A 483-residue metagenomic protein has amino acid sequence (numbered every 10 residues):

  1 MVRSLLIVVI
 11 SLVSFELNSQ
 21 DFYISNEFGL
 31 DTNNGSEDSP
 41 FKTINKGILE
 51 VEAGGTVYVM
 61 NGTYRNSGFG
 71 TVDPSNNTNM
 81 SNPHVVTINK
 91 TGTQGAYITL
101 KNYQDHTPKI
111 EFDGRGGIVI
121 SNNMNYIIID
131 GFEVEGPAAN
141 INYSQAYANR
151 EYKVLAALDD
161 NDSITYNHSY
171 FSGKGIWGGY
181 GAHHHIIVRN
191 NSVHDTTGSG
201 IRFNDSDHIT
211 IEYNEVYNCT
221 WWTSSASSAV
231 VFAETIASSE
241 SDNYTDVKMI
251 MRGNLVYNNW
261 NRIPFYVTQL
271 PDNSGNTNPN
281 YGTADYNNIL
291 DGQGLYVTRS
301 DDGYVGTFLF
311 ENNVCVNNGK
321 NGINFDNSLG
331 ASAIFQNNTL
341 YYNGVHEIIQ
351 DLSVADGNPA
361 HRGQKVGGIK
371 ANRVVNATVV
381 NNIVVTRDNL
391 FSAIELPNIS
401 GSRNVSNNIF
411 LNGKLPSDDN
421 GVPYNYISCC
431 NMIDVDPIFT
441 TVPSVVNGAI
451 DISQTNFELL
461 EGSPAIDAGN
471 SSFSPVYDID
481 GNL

Functional and structural regions predicted by a protein language model:
L17-K46, N61-R65, I438, S471: Right-handed parallel beta-helix/beta-solenoid
N45, L49-A53, N66-T99, P108-G131 (+3 more regions): Extracellular beta-strand-rich solenoid/capping regions of secreted or surface-exposed proteins that bind or remodel
E52, I88-G95, D105, R115 (+26 more regions): Parallel beta-helix/beta-solenoid
M60, R65, K101-Y103, S121 (+23 more regions): Feature marks extracellular polysaccharide-active and adherence modules
S67-G70, S81-N82, G95, T307-N456: Predominantly extracellular beta-rich ligand-binding scaffolds that present long acidic/polar faces for carbohydrate
G68-F69, F112-I118, A138-A146, G173-K174 (+14 more regions): Short glycine/acidic-rich loop motifs that flank beta-strands on beta-rich extracellular proteins
T455-L483: Active-site and glycan-interaction determinants of carbohydrate-active enzymes
